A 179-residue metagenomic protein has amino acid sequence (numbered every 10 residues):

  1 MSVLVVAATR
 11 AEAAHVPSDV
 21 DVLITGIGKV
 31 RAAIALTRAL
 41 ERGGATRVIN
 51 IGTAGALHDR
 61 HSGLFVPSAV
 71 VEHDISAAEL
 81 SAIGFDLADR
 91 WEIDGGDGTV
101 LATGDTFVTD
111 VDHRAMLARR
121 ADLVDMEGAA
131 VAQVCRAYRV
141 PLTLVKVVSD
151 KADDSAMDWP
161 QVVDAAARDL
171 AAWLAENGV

Functional and structural regions predicted by a protein language model:
M1-L4: Extreme N-terminal starter segment of soluble prokaryotic enzymes
T9-V179: Glycine-rich phosphate- or other oxyanion-binding loops that anchor nucleotides, phosphorylated ligands
